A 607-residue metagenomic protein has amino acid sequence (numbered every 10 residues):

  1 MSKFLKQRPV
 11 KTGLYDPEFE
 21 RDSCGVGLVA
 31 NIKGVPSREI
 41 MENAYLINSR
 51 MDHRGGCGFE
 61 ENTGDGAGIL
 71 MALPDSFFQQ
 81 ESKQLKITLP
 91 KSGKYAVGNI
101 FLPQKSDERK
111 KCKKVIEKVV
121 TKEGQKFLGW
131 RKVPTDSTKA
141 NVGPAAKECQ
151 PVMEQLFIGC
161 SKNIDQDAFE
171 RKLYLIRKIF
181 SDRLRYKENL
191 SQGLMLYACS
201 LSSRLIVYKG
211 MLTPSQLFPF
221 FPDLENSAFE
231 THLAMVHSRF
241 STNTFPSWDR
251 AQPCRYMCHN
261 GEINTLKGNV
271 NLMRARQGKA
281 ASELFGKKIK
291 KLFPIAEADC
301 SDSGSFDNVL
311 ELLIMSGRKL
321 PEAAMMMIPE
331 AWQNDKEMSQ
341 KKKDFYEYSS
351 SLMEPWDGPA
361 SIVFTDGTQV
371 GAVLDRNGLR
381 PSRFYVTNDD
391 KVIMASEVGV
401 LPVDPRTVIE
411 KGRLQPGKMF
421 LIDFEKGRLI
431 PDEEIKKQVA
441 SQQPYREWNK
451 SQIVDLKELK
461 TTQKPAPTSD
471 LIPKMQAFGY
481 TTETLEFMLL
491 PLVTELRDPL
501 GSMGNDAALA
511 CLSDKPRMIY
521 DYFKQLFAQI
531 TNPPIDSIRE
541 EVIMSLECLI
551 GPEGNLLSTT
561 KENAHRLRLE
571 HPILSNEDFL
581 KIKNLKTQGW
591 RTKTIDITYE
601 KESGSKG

Functional and structural regions predicted by a protein language model:
S2-E562, S575, K583-T587: Conserved short alpha-helical segments that host acidic/polar catalytic motifs at enzyme active sites
K288-K290, A331-W332, T587-K606: Gly-rich Lys/Arg/Thr-decorated short loops/hinges at beta-loop-alpha junctions or inter-strand turns that position
L569, I573, E577: Catalytic domains of riboflavin
